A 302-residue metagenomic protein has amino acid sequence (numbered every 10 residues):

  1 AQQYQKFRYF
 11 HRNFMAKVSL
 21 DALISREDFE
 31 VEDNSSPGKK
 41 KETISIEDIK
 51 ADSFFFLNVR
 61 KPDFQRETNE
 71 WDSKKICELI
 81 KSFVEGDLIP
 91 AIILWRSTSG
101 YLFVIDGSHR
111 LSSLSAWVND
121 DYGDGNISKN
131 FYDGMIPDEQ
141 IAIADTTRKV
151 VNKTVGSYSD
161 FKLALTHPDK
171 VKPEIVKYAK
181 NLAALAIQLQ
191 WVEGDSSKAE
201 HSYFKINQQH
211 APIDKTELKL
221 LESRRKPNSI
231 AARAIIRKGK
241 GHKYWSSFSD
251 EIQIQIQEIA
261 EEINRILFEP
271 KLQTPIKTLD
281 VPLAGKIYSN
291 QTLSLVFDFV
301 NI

Functional and structural regions predicted by a protein language model:
A1-K40, L102: N-terminal extension/subdomain marker
Y9, V18, D33, G38 (+4 more regions): Generic structural signal for short, flexible, solvent-exposed coil/loop and linker residues
K17-S19, T43, F56, A186-Q188: Ser/Thr- (and often Asn-) enriched beta-sheet segments in non-cytosolic proteins
D28-V59: N- or domain-start disorder-to-order transition segments that initiate the globular core
Q65-D298: Basic- and aromatic-enriched surface patches that contact anionic nucleotides/nucleic acids
N301-I302: Terminal low-complexity/disordered tails
